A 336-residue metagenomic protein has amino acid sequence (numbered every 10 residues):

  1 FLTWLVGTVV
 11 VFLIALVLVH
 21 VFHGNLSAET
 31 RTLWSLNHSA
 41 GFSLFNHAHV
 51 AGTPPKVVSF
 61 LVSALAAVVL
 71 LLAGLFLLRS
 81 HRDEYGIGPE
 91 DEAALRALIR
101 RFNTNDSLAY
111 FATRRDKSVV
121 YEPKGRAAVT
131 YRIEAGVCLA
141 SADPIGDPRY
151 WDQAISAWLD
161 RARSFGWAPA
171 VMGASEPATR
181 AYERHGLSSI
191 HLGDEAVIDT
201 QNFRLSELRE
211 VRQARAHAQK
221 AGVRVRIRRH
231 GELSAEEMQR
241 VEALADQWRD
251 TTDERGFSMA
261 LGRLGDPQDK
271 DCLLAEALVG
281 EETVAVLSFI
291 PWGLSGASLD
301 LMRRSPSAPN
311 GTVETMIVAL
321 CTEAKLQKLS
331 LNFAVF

Functional and structural regions predicted by a protein language model:
L2-T8, G52-V58: Loop-to-transmembrane boundary segments
T3-T30: Hydrophobic alpha-helical membrane-insertion segments
T8-L13, S59-H81: Alpha-helical membrane-embedded segments
L18-S27, P54-V69: Membrane-embedded alpha-helical segments of integral membrane proteins
F22-P54: Membrane-interfacial helical/loop segments at transmembrane boundaries in membrane proteins
G74-L139, W167, M172-I190, T200-A214 (+1 more regions): A conserved beta-strand-loop-helix scaffold within acyl/acetyltransferase catalytic domains
L139-R149: Glycine-rich phosphate-binding "P-loop"
